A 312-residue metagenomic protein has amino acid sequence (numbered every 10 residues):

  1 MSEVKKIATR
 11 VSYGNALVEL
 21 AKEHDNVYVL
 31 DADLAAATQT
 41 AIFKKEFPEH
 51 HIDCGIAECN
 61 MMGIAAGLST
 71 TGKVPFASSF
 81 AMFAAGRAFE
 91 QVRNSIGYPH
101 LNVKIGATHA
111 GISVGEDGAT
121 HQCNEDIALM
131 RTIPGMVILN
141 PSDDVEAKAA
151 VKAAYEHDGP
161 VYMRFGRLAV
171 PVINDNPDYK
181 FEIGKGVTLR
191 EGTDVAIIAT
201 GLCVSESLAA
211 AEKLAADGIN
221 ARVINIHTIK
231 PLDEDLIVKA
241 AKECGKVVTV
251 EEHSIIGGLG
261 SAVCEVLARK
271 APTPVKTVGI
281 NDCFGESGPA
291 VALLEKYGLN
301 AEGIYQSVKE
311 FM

Functional and structural regions predicted by a protein language model:
M1-R164, A169: Thiamine diphosphate
R10-V11, E23-N26, L34-A41, K45 (+2 more regions): Thiamine diphosphate
